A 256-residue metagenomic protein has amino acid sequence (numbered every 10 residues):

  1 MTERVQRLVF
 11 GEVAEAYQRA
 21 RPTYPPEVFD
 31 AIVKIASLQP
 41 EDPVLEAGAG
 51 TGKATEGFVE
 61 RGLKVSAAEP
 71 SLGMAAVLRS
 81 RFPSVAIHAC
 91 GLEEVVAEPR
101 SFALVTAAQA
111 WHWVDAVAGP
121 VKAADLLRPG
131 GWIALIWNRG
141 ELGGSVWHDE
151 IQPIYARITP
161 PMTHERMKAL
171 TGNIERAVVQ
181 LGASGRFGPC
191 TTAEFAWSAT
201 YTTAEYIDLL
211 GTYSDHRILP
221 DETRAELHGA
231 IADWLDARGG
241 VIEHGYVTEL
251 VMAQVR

Functional and structural regions predicted by a protein language model:
M1-Q39, M74: Conserved class I S-adenosyl-L-methionine
P43-A47, T51-V95: Class I SAM-dependent methyltransferase SAM/SAH-binding core
E94-V105: A short acidic, Gly/Pro-enriched loop at the edge of an enzyme's catalytic core that lines a small-molecule cofactor
L104-A107, A116: A short beta-strand submotif of the Rossmann-like class I SAM-dependent methyltransferase core that lines
V114-A123: A short, conserved alpha-helix within the catalytic core of class I
A124, R128-A196: Conserved catalytic/acceptor-binding region of the Class I
G172-R256: Conserved Class I S-adenosyl-L-methionine
